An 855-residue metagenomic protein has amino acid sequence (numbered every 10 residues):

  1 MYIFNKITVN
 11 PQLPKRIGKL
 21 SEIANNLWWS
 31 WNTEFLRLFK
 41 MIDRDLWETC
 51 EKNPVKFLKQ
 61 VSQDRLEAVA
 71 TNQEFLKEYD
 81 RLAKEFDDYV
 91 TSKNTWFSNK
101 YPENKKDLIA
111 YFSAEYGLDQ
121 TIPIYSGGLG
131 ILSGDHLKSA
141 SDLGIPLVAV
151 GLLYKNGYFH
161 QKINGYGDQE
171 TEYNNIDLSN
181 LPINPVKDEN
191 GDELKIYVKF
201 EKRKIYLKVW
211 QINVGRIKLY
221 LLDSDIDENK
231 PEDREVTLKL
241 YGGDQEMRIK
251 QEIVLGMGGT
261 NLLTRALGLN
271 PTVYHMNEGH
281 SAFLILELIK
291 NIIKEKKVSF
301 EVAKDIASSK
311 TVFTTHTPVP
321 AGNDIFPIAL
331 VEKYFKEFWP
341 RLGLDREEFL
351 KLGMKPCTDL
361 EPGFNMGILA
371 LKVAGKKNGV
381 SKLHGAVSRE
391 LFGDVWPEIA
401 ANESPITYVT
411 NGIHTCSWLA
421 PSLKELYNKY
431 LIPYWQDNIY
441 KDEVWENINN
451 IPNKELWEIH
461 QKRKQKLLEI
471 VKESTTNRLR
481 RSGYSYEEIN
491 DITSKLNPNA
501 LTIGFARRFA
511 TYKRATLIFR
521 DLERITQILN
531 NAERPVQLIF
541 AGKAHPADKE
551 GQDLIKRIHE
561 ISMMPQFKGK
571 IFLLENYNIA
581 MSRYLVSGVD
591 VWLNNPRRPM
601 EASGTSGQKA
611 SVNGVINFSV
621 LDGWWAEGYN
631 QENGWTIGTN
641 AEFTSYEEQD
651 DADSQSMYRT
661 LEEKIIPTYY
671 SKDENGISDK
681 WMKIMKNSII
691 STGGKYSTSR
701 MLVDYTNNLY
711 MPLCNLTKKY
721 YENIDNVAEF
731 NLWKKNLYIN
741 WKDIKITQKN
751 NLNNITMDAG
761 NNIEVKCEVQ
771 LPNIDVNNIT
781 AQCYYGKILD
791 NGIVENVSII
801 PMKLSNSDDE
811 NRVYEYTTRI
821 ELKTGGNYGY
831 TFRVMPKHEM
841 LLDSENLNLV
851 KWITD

Functional and structural regions predicted by a protein language model:
M1-D855: Catalytic cores of carbohydrate-active enzymes across secretory and cytosolic contexts
